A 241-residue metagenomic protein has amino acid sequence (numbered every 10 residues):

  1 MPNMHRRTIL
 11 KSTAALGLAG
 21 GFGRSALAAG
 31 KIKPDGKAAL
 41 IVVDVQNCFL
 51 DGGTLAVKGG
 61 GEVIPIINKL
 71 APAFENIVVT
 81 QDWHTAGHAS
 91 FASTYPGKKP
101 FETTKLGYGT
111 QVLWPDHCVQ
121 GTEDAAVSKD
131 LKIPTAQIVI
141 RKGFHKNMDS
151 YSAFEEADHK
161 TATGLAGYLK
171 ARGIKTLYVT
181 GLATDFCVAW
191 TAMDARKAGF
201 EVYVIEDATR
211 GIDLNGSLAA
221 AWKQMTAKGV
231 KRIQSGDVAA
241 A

Functional and structural regions predicted by a protein language model:
M1-G17: N-terminal secretory signal peptides and thylakoid transit peptides that target proteins across membranes
R24-V42, Q46-F49: C-terminal segment of N-terminal export signals and the immediately downstream linker at the start of the mature
K37, P65-T176: Active-site alpha/beta core segments
L50-K58: Acidic/histidine-rich helix-loop elements that form or flank divalent-metal/phosphate-binding sites at the catalytic
V78-Q81, Y203-D207: Short internal beta-strands
I133, G216-A241: Structural recognition of alpha->loop->beta junctions
A189-K197: Histidine-anchored nucleotide/phosphate-binding helix
E206-N215: Short, flexible loop segments at boundaries between secondary-structure elements
